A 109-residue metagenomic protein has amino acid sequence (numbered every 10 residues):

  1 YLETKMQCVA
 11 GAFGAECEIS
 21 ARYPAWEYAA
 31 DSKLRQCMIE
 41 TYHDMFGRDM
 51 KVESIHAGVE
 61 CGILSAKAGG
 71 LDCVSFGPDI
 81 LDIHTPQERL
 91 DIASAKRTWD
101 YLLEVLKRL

Functional and structural regions predicted by a protein language model:
Y1, A29, K33-C37, R97: A generic alpha-helix signature
Y1-A10: Short amphipathic alpha-helices in soluble, non-transmembrane regions that often serve as interface/regulatory elements
L2-E3, C17, E88, T98: Short, structured segments at the rim of ligand-binding sites
V9-A12, T41-M45, V105-L109: Change "in soluble alpha/beta enzymes" to "in soluble alpha/beta proteins
A15-R35, H56, G62: A short beta-alpha structural unit
E16-I19, K33-V52, D100: C-terminal non-catalytic regions of proteins with extracellular/luminal or membrane-system context
R48-E104: Zn-dependent metallopeptidase/amidohydrolase metal-coordination segment
